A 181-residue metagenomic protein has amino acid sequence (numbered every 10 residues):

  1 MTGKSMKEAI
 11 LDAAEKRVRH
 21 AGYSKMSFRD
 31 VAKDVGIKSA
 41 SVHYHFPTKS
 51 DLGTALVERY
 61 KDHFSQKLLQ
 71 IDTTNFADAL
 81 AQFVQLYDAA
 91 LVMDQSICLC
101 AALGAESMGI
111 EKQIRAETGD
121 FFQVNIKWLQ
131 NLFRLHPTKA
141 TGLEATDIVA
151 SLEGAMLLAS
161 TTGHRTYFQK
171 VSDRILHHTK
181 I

Functional and structural regions predicted by a protein language model:
M1-S5: N-terminal intrinsically disordered/low-complexity leader segments
M6-A9, A13-D51, A55: Helix-turn-helix
I10-V18, Y60, Y87, L152: Short hydrophobic clusters on alpha-helical segments that form packing/core surfaces in small helical domains
A55, L69-S96, A145-I148: Hydrophobic alpha-helical connector segments
E58-F64: Short, basic, alpha-helical segments at the C-terminal edge of helix-turn-helix-like DNA-binding modules
L91-A116: Amphipathic alpha-helical segments used for helix-helix packing
K112-Q123, R134-T179: Hydrophobic/aromatic-rich alpha-helical bundle segments in the mid-to-C-terminal region
